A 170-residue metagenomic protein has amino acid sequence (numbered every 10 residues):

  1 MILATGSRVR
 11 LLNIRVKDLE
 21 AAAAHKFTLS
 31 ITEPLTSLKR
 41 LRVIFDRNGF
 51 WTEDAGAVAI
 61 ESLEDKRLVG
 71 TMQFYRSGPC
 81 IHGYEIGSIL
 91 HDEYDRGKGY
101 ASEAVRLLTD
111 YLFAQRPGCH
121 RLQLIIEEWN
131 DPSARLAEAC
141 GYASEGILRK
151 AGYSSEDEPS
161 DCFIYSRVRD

Functional and structural regions predicted by a protein language model:
M1-S30, A57, E61-D170: Acyl-donor (CoA/ACP) binding surface of acyl/acetyltransferases
F27-R47: Conserved GNAT-fold acetyl-CoA-binding loop/helix
F45-N48, A151-Y153: Short, P/G- and charge-enriched loop/turn segments at secondary-structure junctions
N48-D54: Short loop/turn motifs at secondary-structure junctions and domain boundaries
